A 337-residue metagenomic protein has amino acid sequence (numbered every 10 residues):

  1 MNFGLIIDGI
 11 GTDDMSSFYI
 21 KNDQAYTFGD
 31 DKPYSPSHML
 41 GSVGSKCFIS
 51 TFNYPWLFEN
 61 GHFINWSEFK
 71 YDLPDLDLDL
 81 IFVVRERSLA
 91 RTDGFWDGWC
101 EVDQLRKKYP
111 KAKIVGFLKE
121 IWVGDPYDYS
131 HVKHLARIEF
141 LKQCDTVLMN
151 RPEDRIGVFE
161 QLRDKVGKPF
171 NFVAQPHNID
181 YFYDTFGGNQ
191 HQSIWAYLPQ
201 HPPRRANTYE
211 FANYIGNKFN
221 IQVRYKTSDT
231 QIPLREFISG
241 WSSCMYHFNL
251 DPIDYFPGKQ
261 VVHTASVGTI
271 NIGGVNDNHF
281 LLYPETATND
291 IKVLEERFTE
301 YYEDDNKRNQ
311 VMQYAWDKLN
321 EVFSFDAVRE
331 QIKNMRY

Functional and structural regions predicted by a protein language model:
F3-G9, S17, P33-S35, C47-Q161: Extended catalytic core of nucleotide-activated donor transferases of GT-like folds
S16-V43, F52-W56, E210-F211, I332: Short amphipathic alpha-helix
I20-K32, Q175-F237: Conserved catalytic-core segment of nucleotide-activated headgroup transferases in glycan assembly
F28, Y302-Y337: A charged, aromatic-enriched C-terminal amphipathic alpha-helix characteristic of glycosyltransferases across folds
D145-Y183: Donor nucleotide-sugar binding/catalytic pocket of nucleotide-sugar-dependent glycosyltransferases
S239-F256, T269: Acidic donor-binding loop of glycosyltransferase active sites
H263-T264: Short hydrophobic faces within alpha-helices
N289-N309: C-terminal "capping" alpha-helix adjacent to the active site of nucleotide-linked donor transferases in cell-envelope
